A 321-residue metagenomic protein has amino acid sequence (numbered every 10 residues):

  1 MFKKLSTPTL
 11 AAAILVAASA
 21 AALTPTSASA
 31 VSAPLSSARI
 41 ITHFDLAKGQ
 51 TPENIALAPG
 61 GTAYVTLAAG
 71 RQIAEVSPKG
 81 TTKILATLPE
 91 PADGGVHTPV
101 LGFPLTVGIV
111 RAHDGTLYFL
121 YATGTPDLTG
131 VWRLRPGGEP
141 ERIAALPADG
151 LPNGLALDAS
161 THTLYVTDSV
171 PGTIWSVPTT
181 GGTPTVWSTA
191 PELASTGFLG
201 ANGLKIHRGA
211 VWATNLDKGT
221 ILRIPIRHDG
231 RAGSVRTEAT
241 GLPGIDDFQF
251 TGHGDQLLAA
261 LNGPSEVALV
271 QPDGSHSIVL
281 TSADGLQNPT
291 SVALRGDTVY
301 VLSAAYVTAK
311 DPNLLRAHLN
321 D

Functional and structural regions predicted by a protein language model:
M1-S32: Secretory targeting and sorting signals
A38-F44, T82-E90, E141-A145, T185-P191 (+2 more regions): Beta-propeller fold detector
D45-A63, A68, P91-Y121, L146-L164 (+6 more regions): Beta-rich, blade/repeat-based domains predominating in secreted/periplasmic proteins but also intracellular
V65-T87: Beta-propeller domains
A68, A122-G124, S169-V170, T179 (+3 more regions): Short loop/turn segments immediately following the C-termini of beta-strands
Q72-A74, T129-W132, T173-S176, T220-L222 (+2 more regions): A short loop-to-beta-strand structural motif that recurs across blades of beta-propeller domains
V76-T81, L134-E139, P178-G182, P225-G230 (+2 more regions): Short loop/turn segments that connect beta-strands within beta-propeller blades
G130-T179: Hydrophobic alpha-helical segments and helix pairs
